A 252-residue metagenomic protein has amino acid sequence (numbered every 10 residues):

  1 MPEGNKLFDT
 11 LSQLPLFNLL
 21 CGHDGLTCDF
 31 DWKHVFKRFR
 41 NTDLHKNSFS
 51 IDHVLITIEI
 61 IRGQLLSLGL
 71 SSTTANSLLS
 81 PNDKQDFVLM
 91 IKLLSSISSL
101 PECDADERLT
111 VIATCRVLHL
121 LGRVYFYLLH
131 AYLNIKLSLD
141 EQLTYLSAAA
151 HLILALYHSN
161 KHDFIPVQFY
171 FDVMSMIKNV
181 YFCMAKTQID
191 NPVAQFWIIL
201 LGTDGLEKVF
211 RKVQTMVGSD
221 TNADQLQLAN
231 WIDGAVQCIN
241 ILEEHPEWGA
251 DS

Functional and structural regions predicted by a protein language model:
M1-S252: Non-catalytic regulatory appendages
